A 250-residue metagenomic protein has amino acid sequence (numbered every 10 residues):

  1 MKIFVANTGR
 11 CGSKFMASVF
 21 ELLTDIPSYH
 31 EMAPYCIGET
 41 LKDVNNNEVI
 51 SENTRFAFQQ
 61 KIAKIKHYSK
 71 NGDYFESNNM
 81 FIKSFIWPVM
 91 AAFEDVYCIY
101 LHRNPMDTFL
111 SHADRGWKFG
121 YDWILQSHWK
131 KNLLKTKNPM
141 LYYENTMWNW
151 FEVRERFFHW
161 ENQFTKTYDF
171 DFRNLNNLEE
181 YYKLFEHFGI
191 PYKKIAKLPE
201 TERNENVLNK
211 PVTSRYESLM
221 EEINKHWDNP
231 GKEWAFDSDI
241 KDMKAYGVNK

Functional and structural regions predicted by a protein language model:
M1, P139-W150, R154-D169, R173-K250: PAPS-dependent sulfotransferases, especially Golgi type II membrane carbohydrate sulfotransferases
M1-Y68, N204, K250: PAPS-dependent sulfotransferase catalytic core
I3, P27, Y97-I99, Y168-F170: Hydrophobic/aromatic beta-strand patches that form the interior of the parallel beta-sheet core in alpha/beta enzyme
G12-D25, P88-F93, A113, Y168-Y192: PAPS/PAP-binding and catalytic site of the sulfotransferase fold
G38-V44, V89, L110-D114, G120-Y121 (+1 more regions): Short aromatic-enriched loop/helix-cap "lid" or pocket-rim segments at secondary-structure transitions that line
K64-M90: Glycine-rich phosphate-binding loop used to anchor ATP phosphates in small-molecule kinases, encompassing both
A92-R115: Conserved phosphate-donor/acceptor-positioning beta-strand/loop module used by diverse small-molecule
L110-N149: A glycine- and Lys/Arg-enriched "phosphate-lid" helix/loop adjacent to the NTP-binding pocket of small-molecule kinases
